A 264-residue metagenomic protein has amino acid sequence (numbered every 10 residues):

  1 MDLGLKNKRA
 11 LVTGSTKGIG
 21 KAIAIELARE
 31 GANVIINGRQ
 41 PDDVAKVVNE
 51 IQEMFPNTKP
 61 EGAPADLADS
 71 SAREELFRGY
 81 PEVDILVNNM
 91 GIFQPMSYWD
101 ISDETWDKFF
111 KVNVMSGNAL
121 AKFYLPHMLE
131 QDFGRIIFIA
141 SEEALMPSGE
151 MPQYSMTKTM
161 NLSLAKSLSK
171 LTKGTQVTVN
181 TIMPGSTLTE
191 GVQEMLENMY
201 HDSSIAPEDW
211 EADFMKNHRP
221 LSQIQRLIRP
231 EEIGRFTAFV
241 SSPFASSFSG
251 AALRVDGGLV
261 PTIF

Functional and structural regions predicted by a protein language model:
R9, T16-K17: Conserved glycine-rich cofactor-binding loop
S97-Y98, T105-F110, H218: Substrate-binding pocket helix/loop in short-chain dehydrogenase/reductase
A121, T157, A165: Active-site helix of classical SDR
P126, K170-L171, S246: Alpha-helical segment proximal to the catalytic Tyr-Lys
S141: Residue(s) in the substrate-gating loop at a strand-loop-helix junction that position the organic substrate next
M146, A238, S249-F264: Short C-terminal tail/terminal secondary-structure segment of NAD(P)H-dependent dehydrogenase/reductase domains
K173, T178, F248-G250: Short, small/polar-rich loop/turn modules that mediate ligand/substrate recognition or access, typified
